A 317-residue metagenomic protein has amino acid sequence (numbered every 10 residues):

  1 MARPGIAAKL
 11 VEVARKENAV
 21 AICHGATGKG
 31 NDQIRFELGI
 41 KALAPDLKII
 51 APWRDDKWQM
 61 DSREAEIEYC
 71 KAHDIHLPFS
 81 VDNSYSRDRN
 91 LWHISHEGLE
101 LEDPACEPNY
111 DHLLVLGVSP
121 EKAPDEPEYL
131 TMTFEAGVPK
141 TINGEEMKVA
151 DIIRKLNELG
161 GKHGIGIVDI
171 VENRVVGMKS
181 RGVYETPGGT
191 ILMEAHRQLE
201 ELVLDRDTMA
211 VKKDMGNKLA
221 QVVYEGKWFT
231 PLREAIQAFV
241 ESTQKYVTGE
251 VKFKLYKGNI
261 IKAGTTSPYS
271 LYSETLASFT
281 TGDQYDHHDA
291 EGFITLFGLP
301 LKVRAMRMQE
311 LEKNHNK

Functional and structural regions predicted by a protein language model:
M1-K317: Nucleotide-activated chemistry modules centered on ATP-dependent adenylation/adenylyltransferase
